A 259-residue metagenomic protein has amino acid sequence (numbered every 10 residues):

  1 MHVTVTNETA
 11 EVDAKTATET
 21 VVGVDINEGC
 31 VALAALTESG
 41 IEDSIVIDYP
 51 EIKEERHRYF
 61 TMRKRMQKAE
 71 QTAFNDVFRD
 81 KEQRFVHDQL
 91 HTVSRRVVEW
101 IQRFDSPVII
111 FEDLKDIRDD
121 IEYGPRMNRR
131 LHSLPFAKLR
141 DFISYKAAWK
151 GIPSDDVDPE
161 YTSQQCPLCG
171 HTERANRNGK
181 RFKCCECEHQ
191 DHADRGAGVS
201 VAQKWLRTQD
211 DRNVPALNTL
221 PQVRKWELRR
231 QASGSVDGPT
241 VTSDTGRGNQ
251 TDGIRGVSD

Functional and structural regions predicted by a protein language model:
M1-T4, F182-C184: Generic recognition of long tandem-repeat/solenoid scaffolds
V3-V21, I26-H132, F136, N213-D259: Substrate-contacting helices/loops that form the catalytic groove of nucleic-acid and nucleotide-polymer processing
R130, D141-D259: Positively charged, low-complexity nucleic-acid-binding target-recognition regions
